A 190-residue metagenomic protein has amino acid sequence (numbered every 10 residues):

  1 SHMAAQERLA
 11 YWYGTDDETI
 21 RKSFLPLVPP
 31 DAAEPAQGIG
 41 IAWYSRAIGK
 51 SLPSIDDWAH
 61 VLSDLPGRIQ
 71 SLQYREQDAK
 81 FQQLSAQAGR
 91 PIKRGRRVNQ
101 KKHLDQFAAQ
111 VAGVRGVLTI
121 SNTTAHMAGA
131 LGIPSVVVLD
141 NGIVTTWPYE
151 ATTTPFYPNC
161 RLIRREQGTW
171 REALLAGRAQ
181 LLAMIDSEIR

Functional and structural regions predicted by a protein language model:
S1-R190: Catalytic machinery of carbohydrate-active enzymes, primarily nucleotide-sugar-dependent glycosyltransferases
